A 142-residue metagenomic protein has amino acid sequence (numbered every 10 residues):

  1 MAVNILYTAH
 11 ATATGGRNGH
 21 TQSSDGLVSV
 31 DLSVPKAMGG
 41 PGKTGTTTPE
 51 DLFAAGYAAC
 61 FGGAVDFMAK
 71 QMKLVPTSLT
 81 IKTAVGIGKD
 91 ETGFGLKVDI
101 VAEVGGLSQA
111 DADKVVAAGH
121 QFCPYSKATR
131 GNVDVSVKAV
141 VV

Functional and structural regions predicted by a protein language model:
M1-A55, G62-V142: Extended beta-strand/beta-hairpin segments
